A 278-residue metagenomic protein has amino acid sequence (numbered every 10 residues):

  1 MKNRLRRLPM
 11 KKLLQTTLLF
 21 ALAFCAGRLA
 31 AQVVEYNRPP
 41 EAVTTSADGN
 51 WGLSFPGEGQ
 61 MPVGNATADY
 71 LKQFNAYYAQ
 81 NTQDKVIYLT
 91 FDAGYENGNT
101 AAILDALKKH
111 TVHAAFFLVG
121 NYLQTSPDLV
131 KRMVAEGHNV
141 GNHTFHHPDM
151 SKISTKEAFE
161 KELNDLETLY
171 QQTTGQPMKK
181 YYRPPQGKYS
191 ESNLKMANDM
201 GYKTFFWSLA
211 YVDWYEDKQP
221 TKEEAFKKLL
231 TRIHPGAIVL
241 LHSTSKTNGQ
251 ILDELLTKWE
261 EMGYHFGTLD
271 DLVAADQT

Functional and structural regions predicted by a protein language model:
K2-L5, K11-L18, A23-T90, E96-A102 (+4 more regions): N-terminal pre-catalytic segment of deacetylase/amide-hydrolase enzymes
W51-S154, E162-Q171, M178-K179, E254 (+1 more regions): Active-site beta->alpha N-cap acidic-glycine motif
D92, L107, V140, Y182-P185 (+3 more regions): Divalent metal-coordination and catalytic microenvironments
N99, P148-T174, K188-P235, N248-Q250 (+1 more regions): Alpha-helical scaffold elements lining the catalytic groove of polysaccharide deacetylases
L118-V119, T174-P184, H242, L269: Surface-exposed patches in mature extracellular/periplasmic domains of secreted proteins
N139-H146, G187, L241-T244: Histidine-centered catalytic micro-motifs
I233-D270: Catalytic grooves of carbohydrate-active enzymes
